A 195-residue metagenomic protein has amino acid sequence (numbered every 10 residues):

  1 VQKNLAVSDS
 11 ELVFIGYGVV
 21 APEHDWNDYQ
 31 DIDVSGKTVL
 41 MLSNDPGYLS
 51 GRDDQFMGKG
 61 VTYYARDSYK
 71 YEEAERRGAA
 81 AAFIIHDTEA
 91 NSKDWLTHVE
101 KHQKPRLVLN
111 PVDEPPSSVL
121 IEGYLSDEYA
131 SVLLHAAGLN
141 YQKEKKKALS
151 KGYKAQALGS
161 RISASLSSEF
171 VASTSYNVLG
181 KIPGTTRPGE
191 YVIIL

Functional and structural regions predicted by a protein language model:
V1-D53, Q156-G159, S175: Noncatalytic luminal/extracellular "stalk/propeptide" segments of secretory-pathway proteins
Q2-K3, D28-V34, Y71-A80, T97-N110: Mature extracellular/periplasmic domains of secretome proteins
Q2-K3, F14, E23-Y29, D53-Y71 (+2 more regions): Second-shell loop/turn segments in exported
L12-I15, T38-L42, A80-I85, I121-Y124 (+3 more regions): Structural recognition of the beta-strand scaffold that forms the well-ordered cores of secreted hydrolase catalytic
V19-A21, D45-Y48, D87-S92, E169-S173 (+1 more regions): Solvent-exposed loop/turn segments at secondary-structure junctions within structured extracellular/periplasmic domains
H24-N27, S50-D54, S92-H98, A136 (+1 more regions): Short, solvent-exposed loop/turn and secondary-structure capping segments
D33, K37-Y64, S175-L195: Catalytic-core environment of secreted peptidases
R76-K93, K101-Y176: Long, well-ordered, tryptophan-enriched scaffold segments
